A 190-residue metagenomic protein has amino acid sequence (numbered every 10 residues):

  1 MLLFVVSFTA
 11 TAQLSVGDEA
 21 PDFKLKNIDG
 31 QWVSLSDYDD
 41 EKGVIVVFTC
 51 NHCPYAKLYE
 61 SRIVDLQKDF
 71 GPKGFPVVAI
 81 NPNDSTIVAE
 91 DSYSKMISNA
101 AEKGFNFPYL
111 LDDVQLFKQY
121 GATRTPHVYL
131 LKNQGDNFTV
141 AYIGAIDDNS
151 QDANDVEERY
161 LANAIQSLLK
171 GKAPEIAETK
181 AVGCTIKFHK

Functional and structural regions predicted by a protein language model:
M1-S15: Bacterial Sec-dependent N-terminal signal peptides
T11-S36: N-terminal "domain-start" segment that seeds a small globular fold
S36-K57, I165: Short active-site neighborhood of thiol/selenol oxidoreductases, capturing the structured segment around
C50-Y59, V128, C184-K187: Short, thiol/selenol-centered motifs that function as redox-active sites or metal-ligating centers
Y55-F70, E90-K95: Typically the conserved alpha-helix immediately C-terminal to a functionally engaged Cys/Sec in thioredoxin-like
K73-L111: Conserved segment of the thioredoxin-like fold in thiol-based oxidoreductases
I97-V140: Short, internal strand/loop/helix patches that form the active-site neighborhood or redox-interaction surface
L130-K190: Thiol-/selenol-based redox modules, centered on thioredoxin-like and closely related oxidoreductase domains
